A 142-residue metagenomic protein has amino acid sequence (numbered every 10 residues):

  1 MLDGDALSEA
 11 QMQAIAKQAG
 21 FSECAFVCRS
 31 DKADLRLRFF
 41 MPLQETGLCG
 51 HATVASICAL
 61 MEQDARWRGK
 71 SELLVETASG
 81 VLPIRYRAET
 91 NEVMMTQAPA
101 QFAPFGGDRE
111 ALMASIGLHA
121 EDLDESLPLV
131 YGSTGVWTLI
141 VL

Functional and structural regions predicted by a protein language model:
M1-L48, V54-L142: Active-site proximal loop and beta-alpha junction motif in alpha/beta enzyme cores
